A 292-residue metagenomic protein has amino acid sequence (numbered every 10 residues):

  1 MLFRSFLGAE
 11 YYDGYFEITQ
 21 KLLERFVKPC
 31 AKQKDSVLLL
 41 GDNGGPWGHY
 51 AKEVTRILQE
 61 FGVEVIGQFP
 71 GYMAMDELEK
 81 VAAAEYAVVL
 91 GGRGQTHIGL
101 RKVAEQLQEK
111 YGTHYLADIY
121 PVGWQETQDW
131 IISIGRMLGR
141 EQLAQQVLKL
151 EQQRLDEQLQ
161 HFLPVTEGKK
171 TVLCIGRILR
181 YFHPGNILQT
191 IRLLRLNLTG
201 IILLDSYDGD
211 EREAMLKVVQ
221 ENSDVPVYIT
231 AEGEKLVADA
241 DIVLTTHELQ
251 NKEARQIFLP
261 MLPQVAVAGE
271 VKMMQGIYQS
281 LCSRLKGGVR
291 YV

Functional and structural regions predicted by a protein language model:
M1-V292: An N-terminal assembly and electron-transfer interface module characteristic of large anaerobic redox and radical
